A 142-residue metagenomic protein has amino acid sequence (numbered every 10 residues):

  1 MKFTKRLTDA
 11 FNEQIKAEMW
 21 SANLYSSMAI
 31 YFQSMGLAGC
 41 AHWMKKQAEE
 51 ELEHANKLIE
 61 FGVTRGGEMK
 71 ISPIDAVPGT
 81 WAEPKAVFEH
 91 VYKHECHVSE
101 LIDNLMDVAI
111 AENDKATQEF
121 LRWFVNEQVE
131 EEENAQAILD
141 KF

Functional and structural regions predicted by a protein language model:
M1-F142: Iron-associated oxidoreductase/ferritin-like identity signal
